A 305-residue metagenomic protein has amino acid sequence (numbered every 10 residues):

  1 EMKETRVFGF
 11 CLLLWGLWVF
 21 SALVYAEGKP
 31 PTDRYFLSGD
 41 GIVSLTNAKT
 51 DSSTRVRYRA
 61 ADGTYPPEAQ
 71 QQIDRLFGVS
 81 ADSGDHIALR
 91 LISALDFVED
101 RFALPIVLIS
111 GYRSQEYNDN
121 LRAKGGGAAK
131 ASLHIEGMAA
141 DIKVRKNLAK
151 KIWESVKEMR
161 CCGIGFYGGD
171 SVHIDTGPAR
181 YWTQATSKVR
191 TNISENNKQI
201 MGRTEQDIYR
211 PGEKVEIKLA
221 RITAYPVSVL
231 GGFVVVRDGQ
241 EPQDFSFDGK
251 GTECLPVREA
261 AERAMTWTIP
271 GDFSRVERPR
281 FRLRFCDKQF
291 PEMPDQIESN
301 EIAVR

Functional and structural regions predicted by a protein language model:
M2-L12: Bacterial N-terminal signal peptides that target proteins for export
C11-S21: Bacterial N-terminal signal peptides
E27-G28, G41-T46, K124-A139, K143-T252 (+1 more regions): Catalytic cores and adjacent binding grooves of peptidoglycan-active enzymes
E27-P30, R34-F166, I174: Cell-envelope/glycan interface and biosynthesis
R210, R258-E262, S274-R278: Surface-exposed coil/turn segments at beta-strand junctions on protein surfaces, enriched
G251-I269: Aromatic sugar-binding surface patches on proteins that engage polysaccharides or sugar-phosphate polymers
R275-Q289: Short, aromatic- and glycine-rich surface loops/edge beta-strands on solvent-exposed regions
F290-R305: Short beta-strand elements
